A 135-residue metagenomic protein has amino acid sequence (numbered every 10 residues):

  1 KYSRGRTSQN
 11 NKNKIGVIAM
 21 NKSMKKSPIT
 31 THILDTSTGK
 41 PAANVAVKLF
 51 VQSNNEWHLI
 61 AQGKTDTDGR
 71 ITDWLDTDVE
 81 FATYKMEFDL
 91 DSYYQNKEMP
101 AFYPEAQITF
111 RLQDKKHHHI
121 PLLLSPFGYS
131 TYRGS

Functional and structural regions predicted by a protein language model:
K1-M20: Short, Lys/Arg-enriched N-terminal segments with co-localized hydrophobic residues within the first ~10-30 amino acids
G16, N21-K22, T83-S135: Feature of secretome-associated and extracellular-like proteins
G16-A43, V51, W57, Y129: Beta-strand-rich domain onsets/edges
S37, V45, A61-G63, L75: Short hydrophobic alpha-helix segments
A46-F50, K85: Beta-strand signatures of extracellular beta-sandwich domains
N54-L59, A101-F102: Short beta-strand and strand-turn-strand segments in soluble, beta-rich domains
T65-L75, M86: Glycine-centered loop-to-beta-strand initiation motif
T77-E80: Short, surface-exposed loop/turn segments at beta-strand-coil junctions that are enriched for proline with nearby
